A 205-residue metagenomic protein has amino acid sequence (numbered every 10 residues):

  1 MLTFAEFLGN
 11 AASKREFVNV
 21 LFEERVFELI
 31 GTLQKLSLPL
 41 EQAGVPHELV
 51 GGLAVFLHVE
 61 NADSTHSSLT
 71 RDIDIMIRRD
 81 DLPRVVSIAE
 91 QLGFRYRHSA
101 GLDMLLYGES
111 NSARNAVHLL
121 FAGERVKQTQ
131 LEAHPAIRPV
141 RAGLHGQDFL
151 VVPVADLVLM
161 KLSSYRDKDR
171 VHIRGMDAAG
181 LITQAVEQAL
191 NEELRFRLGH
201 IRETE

Functional and structural regions predicted by a protein language model:
M1-E205: Compositionally biased terminal segments of proteins
